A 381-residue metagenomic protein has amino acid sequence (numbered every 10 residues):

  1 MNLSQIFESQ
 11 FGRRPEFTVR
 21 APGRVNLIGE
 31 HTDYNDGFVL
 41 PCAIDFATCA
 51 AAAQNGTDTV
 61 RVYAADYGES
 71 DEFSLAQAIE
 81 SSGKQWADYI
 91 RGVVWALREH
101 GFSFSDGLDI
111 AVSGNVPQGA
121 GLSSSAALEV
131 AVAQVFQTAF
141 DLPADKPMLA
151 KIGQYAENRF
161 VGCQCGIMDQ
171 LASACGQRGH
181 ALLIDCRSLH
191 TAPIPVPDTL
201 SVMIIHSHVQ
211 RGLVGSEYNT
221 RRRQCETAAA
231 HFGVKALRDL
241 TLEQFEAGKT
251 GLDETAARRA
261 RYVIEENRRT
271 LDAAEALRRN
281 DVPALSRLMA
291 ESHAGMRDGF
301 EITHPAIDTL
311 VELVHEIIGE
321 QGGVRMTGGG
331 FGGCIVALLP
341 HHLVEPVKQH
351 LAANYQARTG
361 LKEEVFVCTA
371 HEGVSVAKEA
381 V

Functional and structural regions predicted by a protein language model:
M1-R24, C49-G83, L183-V324, L338-V381: C-terminal nucleotide
M1-V19, V25-G29, F38, E72-Q77 (+4 more regions): Gly/Ser-rich oxyanion-binding loop with an adjacent helix/lid that shapes the negatively charged ligand pocket
N26, T48-A52, L171-A174, C334-V336: Short beta-strand scaffold segments in enzyme catalytic cores
G29-H31, A43-I44: N-terminal cofactor/phosphate-binding cores enriched in small/glycine residues, especially glycine-rich loops such as
D36-A43, R221-R222: Short Gly/aromatic-enriched secondary-structure transition segments
A126-A127, C334-L339: FabD-like malonyl-/acyl-CoA
F331: Glycine-rich phosphate-binding loop
